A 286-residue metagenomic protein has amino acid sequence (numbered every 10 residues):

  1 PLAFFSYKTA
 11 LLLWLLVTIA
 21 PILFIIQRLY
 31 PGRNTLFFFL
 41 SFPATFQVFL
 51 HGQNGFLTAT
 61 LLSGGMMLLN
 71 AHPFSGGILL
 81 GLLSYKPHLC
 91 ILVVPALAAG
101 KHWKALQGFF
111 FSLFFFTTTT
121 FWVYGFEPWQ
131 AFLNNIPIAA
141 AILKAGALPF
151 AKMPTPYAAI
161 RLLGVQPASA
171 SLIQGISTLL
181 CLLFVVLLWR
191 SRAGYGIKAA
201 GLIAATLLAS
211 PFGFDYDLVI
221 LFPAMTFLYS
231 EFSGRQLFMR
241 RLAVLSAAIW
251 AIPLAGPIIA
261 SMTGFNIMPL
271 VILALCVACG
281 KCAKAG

Functional and structural regions predicted by a protein language model:
P1-G76, L97-F222, T226-E231: Primarily membrane-embedded glycan-assembly and transfer machineries that use lipid-linked glycans
L79-L82: Transmembrane beta-strand segments that form the barrel wall of outer-membrane beta-barrel proteins
S230-G286: Aromatic-enriched
